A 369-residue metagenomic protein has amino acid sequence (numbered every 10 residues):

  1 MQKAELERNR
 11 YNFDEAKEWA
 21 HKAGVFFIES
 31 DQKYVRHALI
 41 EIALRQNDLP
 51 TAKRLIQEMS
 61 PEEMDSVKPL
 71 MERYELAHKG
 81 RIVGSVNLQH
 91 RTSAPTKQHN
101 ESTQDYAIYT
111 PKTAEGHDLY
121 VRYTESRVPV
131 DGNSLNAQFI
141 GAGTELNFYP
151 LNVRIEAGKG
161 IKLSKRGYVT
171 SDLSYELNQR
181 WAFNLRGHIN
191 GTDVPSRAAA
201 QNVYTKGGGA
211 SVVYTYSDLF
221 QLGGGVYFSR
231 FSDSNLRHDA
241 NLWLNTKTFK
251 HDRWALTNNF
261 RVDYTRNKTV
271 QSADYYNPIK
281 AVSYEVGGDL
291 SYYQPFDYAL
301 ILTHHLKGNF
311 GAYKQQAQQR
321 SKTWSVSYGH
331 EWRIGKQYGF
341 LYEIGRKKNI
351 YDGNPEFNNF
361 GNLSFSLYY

Functional and structural regions predicted by a protein language model:
M1-Y369: Gram-negative and organellar
